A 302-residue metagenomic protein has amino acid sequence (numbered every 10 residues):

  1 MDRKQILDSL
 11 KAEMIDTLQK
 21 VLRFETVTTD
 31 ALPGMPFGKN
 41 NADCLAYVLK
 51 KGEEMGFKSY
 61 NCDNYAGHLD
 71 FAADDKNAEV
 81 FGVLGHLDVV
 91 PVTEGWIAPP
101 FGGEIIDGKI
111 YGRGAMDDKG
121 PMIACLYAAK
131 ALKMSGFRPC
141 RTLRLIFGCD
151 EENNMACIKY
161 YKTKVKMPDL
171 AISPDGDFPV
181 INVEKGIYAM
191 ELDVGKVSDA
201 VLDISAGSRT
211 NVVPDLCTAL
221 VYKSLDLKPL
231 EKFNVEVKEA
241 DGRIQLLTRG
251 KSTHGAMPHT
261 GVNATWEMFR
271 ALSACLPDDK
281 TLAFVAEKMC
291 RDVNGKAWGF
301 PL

Functional and structural regions predicted by a protein language model:
M1-G82, H86-V92: N-terminal helical capping/dimerization or prosegment-like subdomains of hydrolases acting on amide or phosphate bonds
D8, A12-I15, A42, K119-M122 (+3 more regions): Electropositive phosphate-/nucleotide-binding environments in soluble metabolic enzymes
S9-F24, Y47-M55, A131, S224-E236 (+1 more regions): Generic non-transmembrane alpha-helical segments
Y60-D63, G112, L145, I172-P174 (+1 more regions): General beta-strand structural signal in soluble alpha/beta enzymes
G67, K109-I110, I244-L246: Hydrophobic residues embedded in beta-strands of well-ordered beta-sheets
A78-F147, N153, K164-D169: Active-site metal-coordination/substrate-binding segment of hydrolases, especially metallo-dependent peptidases
E152, I158-Y160, K164-L302: Midchain, well-structured core segments that form catalytic/ion-binding scaffolds
